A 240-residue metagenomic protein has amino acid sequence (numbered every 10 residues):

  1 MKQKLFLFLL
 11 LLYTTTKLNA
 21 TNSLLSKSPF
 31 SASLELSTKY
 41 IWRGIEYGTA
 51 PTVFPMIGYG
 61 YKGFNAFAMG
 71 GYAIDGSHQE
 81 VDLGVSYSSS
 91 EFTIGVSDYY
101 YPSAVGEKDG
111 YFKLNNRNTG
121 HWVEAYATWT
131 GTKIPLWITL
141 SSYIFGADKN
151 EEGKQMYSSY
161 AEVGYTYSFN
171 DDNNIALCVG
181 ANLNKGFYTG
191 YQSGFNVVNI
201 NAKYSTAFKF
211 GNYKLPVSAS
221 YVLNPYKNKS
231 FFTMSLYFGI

Functional and structural regions predicted by a protein language model:
M1-P29: Cleavable N-terminal export/targeting peptides
A20-A73: Short glycine/proline- and aromatic-enriched beta-strand/turn motifs that initiate or cap beta-hairpins
T21-P29, G95, T130-P135, S168-A176 (+1 more regions): Short loop/turn motifs that connect adjacent beta-strands in outer-membrane beta-barrel proteins
S28, T49-V53, G60, S77-V81 (+7 more regions): Residues that define the transmembrane beta-barrel architecture of outer-membrane proteins
L34-Y40, G63-I74, I94-P102, D109-Y111 (+3 more regions): Transmembrane beta-strand segments that form the barrel wall of outer-membrane beta-barrel proteins
G44-G48, H78-D82, V105-K113, D148-Q155 (+2 more regions): Outer-membrane beta-barrel translocator domains and adjoining extracellular loop/strand segments of Gram-negative
K113-G186: Detector for outer-membrane/organellar transmembrane beta-barrel domains, recognizing the amphipathic beta-strand
A202-F208, N228-I240: Outer-membrane beta-barrel "beta-signal"
